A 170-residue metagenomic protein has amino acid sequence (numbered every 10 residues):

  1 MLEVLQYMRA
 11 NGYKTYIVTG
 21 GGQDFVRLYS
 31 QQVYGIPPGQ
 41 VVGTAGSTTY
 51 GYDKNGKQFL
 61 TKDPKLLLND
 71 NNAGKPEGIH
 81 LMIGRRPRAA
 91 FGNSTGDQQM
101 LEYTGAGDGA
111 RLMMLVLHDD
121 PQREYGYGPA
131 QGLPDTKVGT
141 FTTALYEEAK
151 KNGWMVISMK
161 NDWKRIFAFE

Functional and structural regions predicted by a protein language model:
M1-Y16, G20-E170: C-terminal cap/substrate-recognition subdomain and adjoining C-terminal extension of metal-dependent phosphatase-like
